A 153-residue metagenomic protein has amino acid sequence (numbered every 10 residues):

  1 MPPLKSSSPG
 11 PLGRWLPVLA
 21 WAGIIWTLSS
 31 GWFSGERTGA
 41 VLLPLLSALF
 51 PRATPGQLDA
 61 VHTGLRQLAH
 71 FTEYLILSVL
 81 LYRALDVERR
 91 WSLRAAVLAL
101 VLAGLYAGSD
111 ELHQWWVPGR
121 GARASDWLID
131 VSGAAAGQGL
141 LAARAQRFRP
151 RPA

Functional and structural regions predicted by a protein language model:
P2-K5, R149-A153: Short, charged juxtamembrane terminal tails flanking transmembrane helices
P2-S78: "…centered on the first transmembrane helix and the immediately adjacent amphipathic helix/loop
G10-W15, R90-V97, R123-A124: Membrane-helix interface segments
A20-I25, A95-Q114: Small-polar-interrupted transmembrane alpha-helices in polytopic inner-membrane proteins
S34, A84-E88, W116-R120, A143 (+1 more regions): Membrane-interface elements of multi-pass transporters and channels
F71-E88, S132-Q146: Membrane-interfacial alpha-helical segments at the cytosolic side of multi-pass membrane proteins
A96, V101, A122-R149: Functional transmembrane or membrane-interface alpha-helices that line membrane-embedded catalytic, ligand-binding
A107-V131: Interfacial helix-loop-helix junctions of multi-pass membrane proteins
